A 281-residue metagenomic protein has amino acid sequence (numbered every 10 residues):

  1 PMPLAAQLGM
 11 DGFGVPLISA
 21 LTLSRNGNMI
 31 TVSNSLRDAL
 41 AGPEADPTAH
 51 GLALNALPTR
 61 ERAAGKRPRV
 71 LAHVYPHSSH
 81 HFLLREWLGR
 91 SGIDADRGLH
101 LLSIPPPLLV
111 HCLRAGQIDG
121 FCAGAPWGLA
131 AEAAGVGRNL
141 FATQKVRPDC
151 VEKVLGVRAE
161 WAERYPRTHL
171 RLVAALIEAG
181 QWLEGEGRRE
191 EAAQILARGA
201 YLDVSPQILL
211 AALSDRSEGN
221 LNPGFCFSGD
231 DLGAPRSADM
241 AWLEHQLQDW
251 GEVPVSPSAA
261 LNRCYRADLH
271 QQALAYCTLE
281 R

Functional and structural regions predicted by a protein language model:
P1, D94-R114, P126: Short helix-initiation/N-cap motifs at beta->coil->alpha
P1-D96, D119-P126, V136-T143, P148-D149: Short, glycine-/small- and polar/acidic-enriched structural segments that line small-molecule recognition paths
S33-R37, A159-A162, P166: Short loop segments at secondary-structure junctions
D94-L99, E163-H169: Inter-helical turn/loop segments and adjacent helix faces that build the functional surface of alpha-helical bundle
P107-A162, H169: Loop-centered beta-sheet repeat module
P166-Y265: Secondary-structure end/capping motifs
L269-R281: C-terminal non-catalytic accessory extensions
